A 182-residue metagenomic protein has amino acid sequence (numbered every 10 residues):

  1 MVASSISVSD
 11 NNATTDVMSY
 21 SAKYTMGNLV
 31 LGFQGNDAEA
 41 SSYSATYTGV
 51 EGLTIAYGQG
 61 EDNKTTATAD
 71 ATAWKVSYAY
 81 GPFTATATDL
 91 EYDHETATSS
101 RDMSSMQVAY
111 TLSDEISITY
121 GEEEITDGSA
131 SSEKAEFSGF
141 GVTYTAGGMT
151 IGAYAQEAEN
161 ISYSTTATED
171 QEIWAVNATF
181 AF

Functional and structural regions predicted by a protein language model:
M1-F182: Outer-membrane beta-barrel proteins
